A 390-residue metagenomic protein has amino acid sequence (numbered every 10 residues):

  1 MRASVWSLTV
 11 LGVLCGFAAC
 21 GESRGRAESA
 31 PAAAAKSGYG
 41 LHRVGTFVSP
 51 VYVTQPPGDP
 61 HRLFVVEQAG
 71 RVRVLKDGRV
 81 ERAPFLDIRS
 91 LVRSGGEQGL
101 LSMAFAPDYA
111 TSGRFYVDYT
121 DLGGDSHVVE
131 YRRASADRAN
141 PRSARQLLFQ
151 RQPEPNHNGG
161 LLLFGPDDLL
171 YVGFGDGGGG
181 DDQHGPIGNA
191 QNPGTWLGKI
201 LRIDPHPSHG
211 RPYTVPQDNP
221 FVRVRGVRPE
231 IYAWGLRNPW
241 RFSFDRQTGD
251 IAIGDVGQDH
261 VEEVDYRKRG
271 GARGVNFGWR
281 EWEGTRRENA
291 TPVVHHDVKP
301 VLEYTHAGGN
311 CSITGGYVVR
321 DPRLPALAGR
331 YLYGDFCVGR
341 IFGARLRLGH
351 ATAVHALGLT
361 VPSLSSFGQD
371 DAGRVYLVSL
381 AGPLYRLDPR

Functional and structural regions predicted by a protein language model:
M1-S4: Positively charged n-region of N-terminal signal peptides that target proteins for export
S7-A18: Bacterial N-terminal signal peptides
G21-D181, R241-V261, G309-R345, G349-A351 (+1 more regions): Acidic, Gly/Ser/Thr-rich repeat motifs that build Ca2+-stabilized beta-propeller blades
A83-Q98, S143-N158, W196, P207-Y232 (+1 more regions): Surface-exposed loop and turn segments in beta-propeller and other repeat-based domains that flank or scaffold
V128-A136, G188-P205, R267-K268: Beta-propeller blade signature
G178-I187, R223-V227, N238, Q247 (+1 more regions): Flexible glycine/proline-enriched surface loops and loop-helix/loop-strand junctions
G179-T195, R211-T214, A272: Acidic/polar, solvent-exposed loop segments in beta-strand-rich repeat domains
H350-D371: Conserved blade-ending motifs and adjacent loop-strand segments that build the rim/top face of beta-propeller domains
